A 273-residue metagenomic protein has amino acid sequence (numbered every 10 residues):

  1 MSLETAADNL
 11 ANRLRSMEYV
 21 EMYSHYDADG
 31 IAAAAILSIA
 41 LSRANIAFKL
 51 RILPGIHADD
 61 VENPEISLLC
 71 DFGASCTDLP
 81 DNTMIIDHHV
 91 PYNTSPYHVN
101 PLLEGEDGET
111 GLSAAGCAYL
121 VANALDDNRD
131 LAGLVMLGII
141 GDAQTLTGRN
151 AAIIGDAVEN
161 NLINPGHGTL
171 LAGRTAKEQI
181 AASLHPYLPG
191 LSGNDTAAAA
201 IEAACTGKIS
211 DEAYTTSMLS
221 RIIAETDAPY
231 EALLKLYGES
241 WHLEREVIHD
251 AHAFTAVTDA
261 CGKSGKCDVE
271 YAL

Functional and structural regions predicted by a protein language model:
M1-L273: Replace "Mg2+/Mn2+-dependent" with "divalent metal-dependent
